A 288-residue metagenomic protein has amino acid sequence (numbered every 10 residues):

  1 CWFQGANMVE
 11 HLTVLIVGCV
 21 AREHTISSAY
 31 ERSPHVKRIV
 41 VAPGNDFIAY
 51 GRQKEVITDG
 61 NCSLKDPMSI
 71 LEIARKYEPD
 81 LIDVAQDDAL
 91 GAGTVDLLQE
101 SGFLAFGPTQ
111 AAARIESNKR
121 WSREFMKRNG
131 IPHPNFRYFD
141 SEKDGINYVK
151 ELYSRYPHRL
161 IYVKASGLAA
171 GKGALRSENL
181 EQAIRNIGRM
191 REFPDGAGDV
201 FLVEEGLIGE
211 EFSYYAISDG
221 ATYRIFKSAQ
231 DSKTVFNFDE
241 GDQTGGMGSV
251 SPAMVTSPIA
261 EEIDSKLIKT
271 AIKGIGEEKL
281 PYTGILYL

Functional and structural regions predicted by a protein language model:
G5-Q110: ATP-binding N-terminal substructure of ATP-dependent carboxylate-amine bond-forming enzymes
I16, V41-A42, D83-V84, A105-P108 (+5 more regions): General beta-strand structural signal in soluble alpha/beta enzymes
A49-R52, R114-R120, F236-F238: Short, charged, surface-exposed secondary-structure boundary motifs
I57-K65, R137-S141, S177: Short acidic-hydrophobic, aromatic-tinged amphipathic segments that line or gate anion-handling sites
F106-G173: A conserved helix-loop-beta module that forms one wall/lid of the active-site cleft in ATP-utilizing catalytic domains
G173-L288: Internal nucleotide-binding/catalytic subdomain
